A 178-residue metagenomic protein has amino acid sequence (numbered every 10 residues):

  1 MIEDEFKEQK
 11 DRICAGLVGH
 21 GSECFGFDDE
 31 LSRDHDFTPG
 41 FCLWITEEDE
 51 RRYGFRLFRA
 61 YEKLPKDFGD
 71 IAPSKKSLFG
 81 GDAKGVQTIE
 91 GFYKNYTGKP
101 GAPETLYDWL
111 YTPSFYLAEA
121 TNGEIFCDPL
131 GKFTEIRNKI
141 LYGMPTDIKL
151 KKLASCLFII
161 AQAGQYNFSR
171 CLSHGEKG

Functional and structural regions predicted by a protein language model:
E3-C42: Active-site nucleotide-donor binding segment shared across nucleotidyl transfer reactions
D28-H35, P39-P65: An N-terminal, globular interaction/scaffold subdomain
R52-K177: Conserved NTP/Mg2+-binding pocket subregion across the NTase superfamily
